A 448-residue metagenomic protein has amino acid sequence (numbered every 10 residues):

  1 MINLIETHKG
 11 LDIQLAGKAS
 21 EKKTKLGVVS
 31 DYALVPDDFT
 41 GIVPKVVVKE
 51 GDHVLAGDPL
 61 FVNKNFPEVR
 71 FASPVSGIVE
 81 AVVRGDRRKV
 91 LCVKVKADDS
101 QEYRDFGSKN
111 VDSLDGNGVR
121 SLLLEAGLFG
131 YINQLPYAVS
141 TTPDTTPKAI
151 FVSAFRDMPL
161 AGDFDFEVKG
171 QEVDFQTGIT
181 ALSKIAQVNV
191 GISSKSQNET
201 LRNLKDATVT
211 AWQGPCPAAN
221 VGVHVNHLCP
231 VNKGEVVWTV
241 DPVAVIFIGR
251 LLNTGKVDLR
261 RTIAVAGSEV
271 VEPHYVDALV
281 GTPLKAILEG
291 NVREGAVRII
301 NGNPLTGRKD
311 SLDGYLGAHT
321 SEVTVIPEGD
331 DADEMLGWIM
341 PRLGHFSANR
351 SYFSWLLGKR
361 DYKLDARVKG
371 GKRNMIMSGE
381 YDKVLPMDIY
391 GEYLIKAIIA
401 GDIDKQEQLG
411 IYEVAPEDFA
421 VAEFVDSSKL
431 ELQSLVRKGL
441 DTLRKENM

Functional and structural regions predicted by a protein language model:
M1-V47, V62, W212: N-terminal, Lys/Arg-enriched amphipathic/low-complexity engagement segments that precede the first folded domain
I42, S73, K89: Exposed loop/turn and edge beta-strand positions of beta-sandwich/beta-sheet ligand-binding modules
I42, V48, N65-E68, E272: Short, solvent-exposed loop/turn positions at domain surfaces that link secondary-structure elements or cap domain
V43-H53, G57: Short histidine-centered loop motifs in beta-beta connectors
E68-S76: Short coil-to-beta-strand transition motifs
V69, V83-M448: Buried, small/hydrophobic-residue-enriched core segments of structured protein domains
V79-E80: Short beta-strand and beta-hairpin "edge-sheet" elements
